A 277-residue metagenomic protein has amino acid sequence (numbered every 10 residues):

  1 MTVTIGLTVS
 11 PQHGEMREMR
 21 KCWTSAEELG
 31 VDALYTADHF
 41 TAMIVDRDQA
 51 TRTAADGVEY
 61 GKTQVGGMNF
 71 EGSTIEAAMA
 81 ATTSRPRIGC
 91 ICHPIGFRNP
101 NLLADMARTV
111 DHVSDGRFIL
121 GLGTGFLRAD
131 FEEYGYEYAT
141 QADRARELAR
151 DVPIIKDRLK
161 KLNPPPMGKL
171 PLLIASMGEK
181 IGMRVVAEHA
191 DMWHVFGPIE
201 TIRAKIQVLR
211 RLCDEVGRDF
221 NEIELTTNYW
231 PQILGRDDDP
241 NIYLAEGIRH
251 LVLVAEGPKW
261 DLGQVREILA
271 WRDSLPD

Functional and structural regions predicted by a protein language model:
M1-D32, D111, D115, I119-G121 (+6 more regions): C-terminal amphipathic alpha-helical "assembly" element that mediates oligomerization/partner interfaces or acts as
M1-T82, P198, L275: N-terminal beta1-alpha1-beta2 module of alpha/beta enzyme domains
P11, V65-M68, C92-I95, I174-A175 (+2 more regions): Glycine- and other small-residue-rich loops at beta-strand/loop junctions that grip anionic moieties
A37-H39, F126, F196, V254: Beta->alpha turn/N-cap motifs
I44-D46, V58-Y60, C90, G96-H189 (+1 more regions): Internal, glycine-rich beta/alpha segment that forms the wall or movable "lid" of small-molecule/cofactor binding
Q49-C90, R146-R158, D214-E222, T227 (+1 more regions): Alpha-helix-loop-beta-strand connector modules within alpha/beta enzyme cores
